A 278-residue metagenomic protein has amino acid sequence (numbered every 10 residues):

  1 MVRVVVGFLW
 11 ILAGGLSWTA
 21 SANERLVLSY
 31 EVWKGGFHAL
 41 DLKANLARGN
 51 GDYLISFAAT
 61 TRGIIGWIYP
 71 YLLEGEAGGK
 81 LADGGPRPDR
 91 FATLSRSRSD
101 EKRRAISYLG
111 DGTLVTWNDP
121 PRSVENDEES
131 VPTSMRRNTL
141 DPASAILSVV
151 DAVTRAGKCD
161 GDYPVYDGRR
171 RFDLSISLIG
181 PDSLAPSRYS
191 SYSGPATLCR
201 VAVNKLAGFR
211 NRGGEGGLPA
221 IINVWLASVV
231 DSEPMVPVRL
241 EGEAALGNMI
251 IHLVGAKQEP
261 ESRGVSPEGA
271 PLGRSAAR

Functional and structural regions predicted by a protein language model:
M1-V2: N-terminal secretory signal peptides that target proteins for export/translocation
V5-G15: Bacterial N-terminal signal peptides
L16-A22: Sec/Tat signal peptide C-region and signal peptidase I cleavage site
A22-G110, T154-R278: Acidic, serine/threonine-rich low-complexity disordered tracts
D111-I176: Active-site/ligand-binding surface loops and adjacent short beta/alpha elements that line catalytic pockets across
